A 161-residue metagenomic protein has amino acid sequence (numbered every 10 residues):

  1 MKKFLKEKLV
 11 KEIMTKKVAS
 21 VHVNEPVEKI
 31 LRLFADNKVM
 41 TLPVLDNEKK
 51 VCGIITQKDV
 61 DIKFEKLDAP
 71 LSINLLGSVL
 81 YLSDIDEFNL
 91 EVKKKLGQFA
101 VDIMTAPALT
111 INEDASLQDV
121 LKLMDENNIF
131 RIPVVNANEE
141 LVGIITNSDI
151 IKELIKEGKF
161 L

Functional and structural regions predicted by a protein language model:
M1-L161: Tandem CBS (Cystathionine beta-synthase) repeat/Bateman regulatory domains
